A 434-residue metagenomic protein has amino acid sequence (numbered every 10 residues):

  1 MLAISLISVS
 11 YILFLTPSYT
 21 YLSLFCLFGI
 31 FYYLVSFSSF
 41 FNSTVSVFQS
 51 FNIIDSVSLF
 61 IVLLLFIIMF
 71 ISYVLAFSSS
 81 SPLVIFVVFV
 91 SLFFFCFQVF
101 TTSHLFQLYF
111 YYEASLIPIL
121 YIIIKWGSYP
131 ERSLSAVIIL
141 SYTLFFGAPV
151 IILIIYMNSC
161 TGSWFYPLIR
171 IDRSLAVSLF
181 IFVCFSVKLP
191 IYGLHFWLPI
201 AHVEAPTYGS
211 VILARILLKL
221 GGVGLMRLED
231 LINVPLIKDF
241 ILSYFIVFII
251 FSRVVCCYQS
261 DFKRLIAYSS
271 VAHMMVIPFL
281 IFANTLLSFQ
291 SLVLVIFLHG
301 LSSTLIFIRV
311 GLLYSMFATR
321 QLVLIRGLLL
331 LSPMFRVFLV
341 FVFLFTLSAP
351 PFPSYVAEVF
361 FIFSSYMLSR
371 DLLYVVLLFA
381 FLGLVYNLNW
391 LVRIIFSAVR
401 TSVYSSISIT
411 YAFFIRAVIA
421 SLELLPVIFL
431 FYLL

Functional and structural regions predicted by a protein language model:
M1-L434: Core, highly hydrophobic multi-pass alpha-helical transmembrane subunits of bioenergetic inner membranes
